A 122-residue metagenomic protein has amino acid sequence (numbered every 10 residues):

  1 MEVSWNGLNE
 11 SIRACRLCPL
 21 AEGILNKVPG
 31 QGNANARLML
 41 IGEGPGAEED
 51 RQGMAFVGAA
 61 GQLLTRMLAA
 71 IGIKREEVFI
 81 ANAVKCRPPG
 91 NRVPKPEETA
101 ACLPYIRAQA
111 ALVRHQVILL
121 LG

Functional and structural regions predicted by a protein language model:
M1-G122: A polyanion-binding, active-site-adjacent surface
